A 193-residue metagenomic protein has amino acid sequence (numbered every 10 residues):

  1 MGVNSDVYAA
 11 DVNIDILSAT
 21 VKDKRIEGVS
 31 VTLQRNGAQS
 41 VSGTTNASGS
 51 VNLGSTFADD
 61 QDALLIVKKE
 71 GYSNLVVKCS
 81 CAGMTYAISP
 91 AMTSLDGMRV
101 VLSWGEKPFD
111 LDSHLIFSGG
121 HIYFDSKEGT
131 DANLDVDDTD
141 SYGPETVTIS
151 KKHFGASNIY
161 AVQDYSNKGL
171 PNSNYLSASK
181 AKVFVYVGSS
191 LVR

Functional and structural regions predicted by a protein language model:
V7-S30, F57, S103-K107: Structural motif
V29-Q34, L65, S113, A181-V183: Hydrophobic beta-strand segments
R35-G54: Short, acidic Ser/Thr/Gly-rich low-complexity loop/linker segments typical of extracellular and cell-surface proteins
T44-S50, C81-G83, S141-P144: Short, solvent-exposed loop/turn segments in extracellular or other extracytoplasmic domains
V51-L53, L75, M84-Y86, E145-V147: Short strand-edge motifs at loop-to-beta-strand transitions and within beta-strands of extracellular beta-rich domains
F57-D60, H153-F154: Surface-exposed, short loops/turns at beta-strand junctions within beta-sandwich domains
D60-K78: A short, solvent-exposed loop/turn motif at the edges and junctions of modular extracellular/periplasmic domains
A87-R193: Intrinsic-disorder/low-complexity signal
